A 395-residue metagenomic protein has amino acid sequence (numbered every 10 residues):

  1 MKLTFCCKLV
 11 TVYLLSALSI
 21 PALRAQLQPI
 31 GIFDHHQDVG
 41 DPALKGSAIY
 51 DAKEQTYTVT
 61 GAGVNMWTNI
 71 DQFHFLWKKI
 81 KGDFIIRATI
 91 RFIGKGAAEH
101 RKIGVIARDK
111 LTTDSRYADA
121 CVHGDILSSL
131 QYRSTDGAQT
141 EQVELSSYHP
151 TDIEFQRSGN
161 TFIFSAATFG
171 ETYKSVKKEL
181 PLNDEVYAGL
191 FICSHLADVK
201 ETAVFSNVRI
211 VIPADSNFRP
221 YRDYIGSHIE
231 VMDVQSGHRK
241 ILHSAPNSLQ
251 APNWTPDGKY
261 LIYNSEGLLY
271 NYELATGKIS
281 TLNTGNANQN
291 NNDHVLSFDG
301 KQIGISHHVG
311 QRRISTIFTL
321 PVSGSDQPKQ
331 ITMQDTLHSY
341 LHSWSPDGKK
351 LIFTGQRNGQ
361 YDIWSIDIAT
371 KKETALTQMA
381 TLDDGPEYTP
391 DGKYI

Functional and structural regions predicted by a protein language model:
M1-L27: Bacterial Sec-dependent N-terminal signal peptides
F5, L18-L23, I49, K53 (+2 more regions): Intrinsic disorder/low-complexity segments
C6, L15-L18, S128, Q235 (+1 more regions): Intrinsically disordered, low-complexity segments enriched in Ser/Pro/Gly/Ala and basic residues
K8-L9, L18-P21, D136, A167 (+4 more regions): Serine/proline-rich low-complexity intrinsically disordered segments, especially terminal tails, linkers
Q26-F218: Extracellular glycan-recognition regions
A214-I395: Sequence signature of WD/YWTD-type beta-propeller architectures
